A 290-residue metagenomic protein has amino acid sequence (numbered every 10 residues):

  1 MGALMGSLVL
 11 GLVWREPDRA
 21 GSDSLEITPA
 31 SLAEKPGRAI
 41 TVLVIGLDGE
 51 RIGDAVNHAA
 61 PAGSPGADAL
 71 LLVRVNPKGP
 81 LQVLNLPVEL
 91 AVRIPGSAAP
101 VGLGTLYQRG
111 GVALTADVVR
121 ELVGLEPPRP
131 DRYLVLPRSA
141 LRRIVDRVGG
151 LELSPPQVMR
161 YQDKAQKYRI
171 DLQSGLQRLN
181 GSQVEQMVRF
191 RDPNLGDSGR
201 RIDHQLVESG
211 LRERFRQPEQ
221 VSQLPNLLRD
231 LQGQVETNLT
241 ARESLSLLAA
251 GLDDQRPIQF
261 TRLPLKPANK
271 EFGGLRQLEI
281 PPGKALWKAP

Functional and structural regions predicted by a protein language model:
M1, M5-P290: Non-catalytic, solvent-exposed segments at the cell envelope interface
